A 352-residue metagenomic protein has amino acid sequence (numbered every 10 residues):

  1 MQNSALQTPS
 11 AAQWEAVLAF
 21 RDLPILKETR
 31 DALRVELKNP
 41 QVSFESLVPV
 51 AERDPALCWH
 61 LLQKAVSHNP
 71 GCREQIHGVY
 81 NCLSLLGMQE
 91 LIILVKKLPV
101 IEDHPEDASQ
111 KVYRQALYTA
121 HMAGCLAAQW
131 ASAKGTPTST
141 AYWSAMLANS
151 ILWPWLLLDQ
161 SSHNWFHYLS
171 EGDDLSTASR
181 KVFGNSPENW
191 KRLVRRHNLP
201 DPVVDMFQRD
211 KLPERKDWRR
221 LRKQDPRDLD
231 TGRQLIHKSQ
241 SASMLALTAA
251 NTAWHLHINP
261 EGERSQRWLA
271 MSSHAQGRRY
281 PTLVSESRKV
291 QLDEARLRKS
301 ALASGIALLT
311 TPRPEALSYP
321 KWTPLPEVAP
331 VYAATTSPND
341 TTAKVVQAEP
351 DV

Functional and structural regions predicted by a protein language model:
M1-S161, D174-K181, N185, N189-D201 (+3 more regions): Conserved alpha-helical "signature site" that marks functionally important helical segments or helix/loop junctions
W165-L169: Non-catalytic accessory regions
R192-R209, R219-A348: Divalent metal-dependent phosphate-bond-processing catalytic cores, especially two-metal-ion Mg2+/Mn2+ enzymes that act
P350-V352: Short, highly charged
